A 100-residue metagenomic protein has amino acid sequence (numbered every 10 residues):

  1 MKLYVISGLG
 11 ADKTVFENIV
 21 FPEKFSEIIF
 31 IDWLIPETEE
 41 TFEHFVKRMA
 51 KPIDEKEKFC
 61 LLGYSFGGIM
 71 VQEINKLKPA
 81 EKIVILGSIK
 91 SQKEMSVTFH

Functional and structural regions predicted by a protein language model:
M1-E57, S91-Q92: Active-site catalytic motif of lipid deacylating hydrolases and related acyltransferases
Y4-I6, L62, L86: Short hydrophobic segments within beta-strands
N18, E73-I74: Active-site signature of alpha/beta-hydrolase-fold catalytic machinery across serine- and Asp/Cys-nucleophile hydrolases
K24, K78-P79: Short, structured coil segments at secondary-structure junctions
R48, M70-E73, I85: Generic beta-strand or strand-like secondary-structure segments
L62-V71: Gly/Ala-rich beta-loop-alpha elbow adjacent to hydrolase catalytic centers
P79-H100: Flexible "cap/lid" loop of the alpha/beta hydrolase fold
